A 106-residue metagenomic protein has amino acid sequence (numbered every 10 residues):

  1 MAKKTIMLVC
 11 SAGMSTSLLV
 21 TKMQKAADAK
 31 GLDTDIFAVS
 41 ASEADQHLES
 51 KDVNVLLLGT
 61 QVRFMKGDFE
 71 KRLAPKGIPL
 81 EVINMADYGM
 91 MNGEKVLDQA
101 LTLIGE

Functional and structural regions predicted by a protein language model:
K4-E43: Conserved active-site segments centered on acidic
S17-T21, R63-E70: Short, surface-exposed alpha-helical segments at coil->helix boundaries
T21-A29, K71, D98, T102: Short, well-ordered alpha-helices that flank and scaffold nucleotide-derived cofactor binding pockets
E43-H47, M65: Short acidic active-site motifs
S50-V55: Short acidic/histidine-rich motifs immediately flanking catalytic phosphotransfer sites in two-component signaling
G59-Q61: Short secondary-structure boundary segments
M65-M85: A short, gly/pro- and small-residue-rich
I78-E106: Ser/Thr/Gly-rich flexible loops in soluble cytosolic domains mediating phosphotransfer, phosphorylation
